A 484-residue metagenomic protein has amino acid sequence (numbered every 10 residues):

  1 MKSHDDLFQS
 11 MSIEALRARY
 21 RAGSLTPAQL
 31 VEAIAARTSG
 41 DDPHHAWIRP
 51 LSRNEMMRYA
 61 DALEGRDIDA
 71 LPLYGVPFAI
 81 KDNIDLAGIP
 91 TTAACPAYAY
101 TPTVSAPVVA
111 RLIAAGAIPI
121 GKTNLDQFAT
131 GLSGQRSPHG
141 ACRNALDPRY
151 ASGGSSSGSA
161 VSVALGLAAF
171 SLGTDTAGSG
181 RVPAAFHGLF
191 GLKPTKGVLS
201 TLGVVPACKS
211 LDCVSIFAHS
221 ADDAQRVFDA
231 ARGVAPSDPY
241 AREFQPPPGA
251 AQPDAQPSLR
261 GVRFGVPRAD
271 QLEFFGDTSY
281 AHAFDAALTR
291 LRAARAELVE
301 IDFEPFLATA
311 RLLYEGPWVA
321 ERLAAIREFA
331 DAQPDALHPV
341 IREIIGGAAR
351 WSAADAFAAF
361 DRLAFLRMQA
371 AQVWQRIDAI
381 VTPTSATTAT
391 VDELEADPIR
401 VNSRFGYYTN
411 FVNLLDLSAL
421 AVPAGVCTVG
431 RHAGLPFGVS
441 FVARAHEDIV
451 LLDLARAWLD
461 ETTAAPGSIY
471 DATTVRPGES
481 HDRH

Functional and structural regions predicted by a protein language model:
K2-T176, T289, A294: Gly/Ser-rich catalytic/binding loops embedded in alpha/beta enzyme cores
H4, L73-C95, S258-P267, P317-A371 (+1 more regions): Short helix-loop capping/hinge segments that flank enzyme active sites or metal/cofactor-binding pockets
E14-R21, A36, R268, L272 (+2 more regions): Serine-dependent amide/ester hydrolase catalytic core
S24-E32, D61, G65, G276-I301 (+3 more regions): Acyltransferase
K81, L112, L291, I326 (+2 more regions): Conserved hydrophobic/aromatic pocket- or pore-lining residues that grip, position, or stack substrates in active sites
P90-T101, D277-T278, T390-R400: Glycine/threonine-rich flexible loop motifs
S105-A231, N413-V426, A433-S440: Short glycine/serine-rich loop segments
K193-H282, P305, E461-H484: A short helix-breaking turn/cap at a secondary-structure junction
